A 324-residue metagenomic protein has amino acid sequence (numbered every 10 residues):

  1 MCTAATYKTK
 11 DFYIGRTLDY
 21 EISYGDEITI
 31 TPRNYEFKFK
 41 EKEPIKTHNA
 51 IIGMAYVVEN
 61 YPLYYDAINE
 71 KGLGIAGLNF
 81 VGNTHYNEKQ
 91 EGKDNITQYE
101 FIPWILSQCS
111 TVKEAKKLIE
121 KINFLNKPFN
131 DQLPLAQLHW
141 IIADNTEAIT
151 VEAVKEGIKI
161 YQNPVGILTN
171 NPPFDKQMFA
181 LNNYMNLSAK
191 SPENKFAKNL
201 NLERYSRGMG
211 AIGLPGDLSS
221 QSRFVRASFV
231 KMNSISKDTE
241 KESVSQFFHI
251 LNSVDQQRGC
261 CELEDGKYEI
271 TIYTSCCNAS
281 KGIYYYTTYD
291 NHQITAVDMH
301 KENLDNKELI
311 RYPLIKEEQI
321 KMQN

Functional and structural regions predicted by a protein language model:
M1-K93, K121, N126, P313-I315 (+1 more regions): A contiguous strand-loop segment
M1-Y13, K127-P128, L135-A136, N145-E147 (+1 more regions): C-terminus-biased signal that marks the final domain/tail of proteins
G15, A76-L78, E152, Y161 (+1 more regions): Beta-strand residues in well-ordered beta-sheet regions across diverse protein folds
Y20-I22, V81-N83, E156-K159, G166 (+1 more regions): Short, surface-exposed beta-strand-loop junctions and turns on beta-sheet-rich folds
I68, I149-A153, S275: Broad, structure-driven detector of short, well-ordered beta-strand segments within folded domains
G92-P128, E240-F248: Proteins synthesized as precursors that undergo proteolytic processing into mature forms
K121-K159: Catalytic cofactor-binding cores of redox enzymes
